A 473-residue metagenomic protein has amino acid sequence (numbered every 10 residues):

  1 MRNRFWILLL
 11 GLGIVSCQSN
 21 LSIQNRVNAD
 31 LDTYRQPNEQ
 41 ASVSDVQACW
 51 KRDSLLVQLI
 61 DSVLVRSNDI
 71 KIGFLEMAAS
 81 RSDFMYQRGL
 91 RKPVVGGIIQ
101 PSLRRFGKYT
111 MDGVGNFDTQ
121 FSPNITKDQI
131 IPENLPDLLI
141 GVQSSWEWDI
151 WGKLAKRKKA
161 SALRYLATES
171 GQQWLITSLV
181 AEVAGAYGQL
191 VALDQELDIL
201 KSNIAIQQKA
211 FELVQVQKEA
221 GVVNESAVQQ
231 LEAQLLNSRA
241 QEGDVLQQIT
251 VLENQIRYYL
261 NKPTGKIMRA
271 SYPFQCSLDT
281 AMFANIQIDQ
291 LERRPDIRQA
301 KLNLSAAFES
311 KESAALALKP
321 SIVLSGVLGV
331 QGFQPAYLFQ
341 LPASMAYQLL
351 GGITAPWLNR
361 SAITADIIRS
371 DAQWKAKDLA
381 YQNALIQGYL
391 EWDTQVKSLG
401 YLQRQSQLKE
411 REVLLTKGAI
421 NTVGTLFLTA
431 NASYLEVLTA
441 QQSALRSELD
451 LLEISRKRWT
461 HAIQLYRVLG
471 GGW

Functional and structural regions predicted by a protein language model:
I7-V15: Bacterial N-terminal signal peptides
C17-R88, D194, S271, Q275-S305 (+3 more regions): Bacterial Sec-pathway N-terminal export signals of envelope proteins
S42-D45, Q120-D128, F333-A336: Extracytoplasmic loops and strand-loop junctions of Gram-negative outer membrane beta-barrel proteins
I60, L139-Q143, Y187, E232 (+3 more regions): Membrane-embedded beta-strand positions in outer-membrane beta-barrel channels/transporters
K71, V94-V114, K127-N134, S145-L175 (+3 more regions): Small/polar (Gly/Ser/Thr/Ala-rich) solvent-exposed segments that form structured loops/beta-strands/short helices used
I72-Q87, L175, A181-K201, I206-V216 (+6 more regions): Amphipathic alpha-helical coiled-coil segments
M85, Q143-S145, S313, G352: Outer-membrane beta-barrel architecture
S202-A205, N224, G243-L291, S433 (+1 more regions): Short, solvent-exposed, mixed-charge loop/turn linkers that connect secondary-structure elements
